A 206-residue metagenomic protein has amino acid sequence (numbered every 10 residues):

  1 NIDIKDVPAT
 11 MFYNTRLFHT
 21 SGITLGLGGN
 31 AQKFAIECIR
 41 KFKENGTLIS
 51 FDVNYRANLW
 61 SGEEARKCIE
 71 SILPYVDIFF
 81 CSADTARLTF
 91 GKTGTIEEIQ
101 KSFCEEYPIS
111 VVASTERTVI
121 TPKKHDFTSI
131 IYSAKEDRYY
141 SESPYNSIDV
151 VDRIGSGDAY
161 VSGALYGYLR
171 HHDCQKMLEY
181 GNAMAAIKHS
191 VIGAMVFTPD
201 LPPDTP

Functional and structural regions predicted by a protein language model:
N1-K33: Conserved phosphate-binding/catalytic loop of the ribokinase/pfkB sugar-kinase fold
T10-M11, S71-I72, F103-E105: Structural alpha-helical scaffold elements that stabilize or flank donor/cofactor-binding regions in carbohydrate
I23, N54-N58, D84, R117: Active-site beta-loop-alpha junctions enriched in small/polar residues
Q32-E37, E63-E70, T93-E98, F127-S129: Charged helix-capping and loop-helix junction motifs
R40, T93-P206: Conserved phosphate-binding/catalytic region of the ribokinase-like
R40-E44, L73: Anion (oxyanion) recognition and catalysis
N45-V53: Short beta-strand/loop segments at the ligand-binding rim of alpha/beta enzyme cores
E63-T89: Structural recognition of alpha->loop->beta junctions
